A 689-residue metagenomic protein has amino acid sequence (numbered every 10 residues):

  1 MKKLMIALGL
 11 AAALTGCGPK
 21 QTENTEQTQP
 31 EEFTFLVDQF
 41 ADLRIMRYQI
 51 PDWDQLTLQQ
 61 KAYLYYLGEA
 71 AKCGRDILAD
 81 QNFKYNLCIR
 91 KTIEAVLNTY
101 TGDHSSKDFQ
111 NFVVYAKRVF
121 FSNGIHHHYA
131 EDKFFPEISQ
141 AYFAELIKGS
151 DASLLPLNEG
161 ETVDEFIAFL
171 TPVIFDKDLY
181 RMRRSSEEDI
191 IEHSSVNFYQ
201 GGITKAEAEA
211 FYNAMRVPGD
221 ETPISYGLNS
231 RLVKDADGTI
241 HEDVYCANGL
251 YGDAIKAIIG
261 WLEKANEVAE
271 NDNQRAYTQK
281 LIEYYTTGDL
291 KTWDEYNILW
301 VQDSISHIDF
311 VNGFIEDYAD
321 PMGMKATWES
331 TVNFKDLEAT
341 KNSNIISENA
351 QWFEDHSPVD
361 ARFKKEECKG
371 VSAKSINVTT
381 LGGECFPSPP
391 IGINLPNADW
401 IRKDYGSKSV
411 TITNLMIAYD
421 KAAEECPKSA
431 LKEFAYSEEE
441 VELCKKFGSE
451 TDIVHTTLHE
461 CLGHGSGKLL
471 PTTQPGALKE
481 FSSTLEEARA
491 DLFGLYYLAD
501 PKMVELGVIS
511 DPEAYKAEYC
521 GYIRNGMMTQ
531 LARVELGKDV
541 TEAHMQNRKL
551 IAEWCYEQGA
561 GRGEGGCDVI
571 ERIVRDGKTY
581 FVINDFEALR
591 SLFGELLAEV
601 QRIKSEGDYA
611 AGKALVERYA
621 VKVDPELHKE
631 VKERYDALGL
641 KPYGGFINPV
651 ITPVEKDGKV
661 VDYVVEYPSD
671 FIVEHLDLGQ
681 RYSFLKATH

Functional and structural regions predicted by a protein language model:
A13-G16: C-terminal motif of bacterial Sec signal peptides marking the signal peptidase cleavage site
Q29-T92: N-terminal-proximal low-complexity accessory segments that begin disordered and transition into the first
Q49, L78, L495-V600: Long, well-structured alpha-helical subdomains associated with metal-dependent extracellular/ecto-lumenal hydrolases
T57, N271, S483-D500: An active-site-proximal "capping" alpha-helix that borders the catalytic cofactor pocket
V113-K234, V244-V441, G448: Contiguous, non-catalytic segments that form substrate-binding/exosite surfaces or channel walls
C461-T473, Y497, P501: Catalytic Zn2+-binding segment of zinc metalloproteases
G467-A488: Post-HEXXH active-site segment of zinc metalloproteases
G577-K578, N584-H689: Extended, compositionally biased alpha-helical segments that mediate assembly or anchoring
